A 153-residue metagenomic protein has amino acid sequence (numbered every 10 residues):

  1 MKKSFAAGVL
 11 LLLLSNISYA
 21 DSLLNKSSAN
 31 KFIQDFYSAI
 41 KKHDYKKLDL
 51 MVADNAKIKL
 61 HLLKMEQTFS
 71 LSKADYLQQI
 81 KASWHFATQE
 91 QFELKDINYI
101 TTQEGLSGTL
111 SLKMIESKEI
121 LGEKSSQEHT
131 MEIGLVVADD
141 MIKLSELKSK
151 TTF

Functional and structural regions predicted by a protein language model:
S4-L14: Sec-dependent N-terminal signal peptides
S15-K46, L50: Short, low-complexity N-terminal intrinsically disordered segments enriched in polar/charged residues
F36, K47-L48, A56, Y76 (+1 more regions): Hydrophobic pocket/interface hotspot
Y37-K42, A53, K57, K81-T88: Sec-exported extracytoplasmic/periplasmic mature domains
K41, T101, M114-I120, L135-D139 (+1 more regions): Beta-strand elements of well-folded, non-transmembrane domains
K57-F69: A short gly/proline-enriched turn/hairpin at secondary-structure junctions
D75-L121: Surface-exposed, charged secondary-structure patches
S107-T109, S126-F153: Short beta-strand edge/turn micro-motifs at domain boundaries
